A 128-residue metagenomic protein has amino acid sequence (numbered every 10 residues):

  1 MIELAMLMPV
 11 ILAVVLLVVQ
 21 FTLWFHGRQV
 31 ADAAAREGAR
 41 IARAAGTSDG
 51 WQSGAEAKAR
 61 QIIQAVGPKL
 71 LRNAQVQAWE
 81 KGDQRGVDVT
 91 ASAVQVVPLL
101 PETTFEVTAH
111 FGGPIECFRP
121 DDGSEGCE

Functional and structural regions predicted by a protein language model:
M1-K58: Alpha-helical assembly-interface signal, strongest on the long, hydrophobic N-terminal helix that forms
A44, S48-E128: Short, conserved structural patches
